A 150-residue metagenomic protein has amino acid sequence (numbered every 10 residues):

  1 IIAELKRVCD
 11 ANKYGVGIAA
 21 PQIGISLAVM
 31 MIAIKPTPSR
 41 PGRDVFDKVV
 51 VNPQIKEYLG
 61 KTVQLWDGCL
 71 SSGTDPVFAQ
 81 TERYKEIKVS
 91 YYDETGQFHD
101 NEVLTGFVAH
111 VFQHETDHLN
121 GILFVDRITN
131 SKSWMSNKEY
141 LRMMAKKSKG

Functional and structural regions predicted by a protein language model:
I1-G150: Positively charged
